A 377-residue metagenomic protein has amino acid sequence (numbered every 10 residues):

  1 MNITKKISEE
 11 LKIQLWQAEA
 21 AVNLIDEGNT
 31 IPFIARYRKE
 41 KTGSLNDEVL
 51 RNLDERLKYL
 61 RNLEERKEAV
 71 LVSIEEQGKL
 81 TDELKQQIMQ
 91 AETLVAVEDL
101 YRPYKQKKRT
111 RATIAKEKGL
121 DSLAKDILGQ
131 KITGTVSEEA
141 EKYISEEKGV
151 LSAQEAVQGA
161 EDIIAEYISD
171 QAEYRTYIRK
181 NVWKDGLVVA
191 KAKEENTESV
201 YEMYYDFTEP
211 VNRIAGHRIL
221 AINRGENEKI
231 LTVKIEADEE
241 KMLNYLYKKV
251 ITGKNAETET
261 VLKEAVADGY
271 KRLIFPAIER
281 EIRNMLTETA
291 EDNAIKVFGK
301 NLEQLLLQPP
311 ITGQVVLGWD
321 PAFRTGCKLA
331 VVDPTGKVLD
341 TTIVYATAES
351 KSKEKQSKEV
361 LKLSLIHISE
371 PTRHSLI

Functional and structural regions predicted by a protein language model:
M1-E19, D26: Generic start-of-chain signal for non-secretory N-termini
I7, I34, I368: Short alpha-helical "recognition helix" segments of helix-turn-helix
W16-A18, V22-Y37, K41-E48: N-terminal cofactor/phosphate-binding cores enriched in small/glycine residues, especially glycine-rich loops such as
V22, K41-T42, L286-E291, R373: Conserved short loop/turn motifs at secondary-structure junctions
I25-G28, K41, L57-L60, Y104-K105 (+2 more regions): The DNA-recognition helices of helix-turn-helix-type DNA-binding domains
S44, L53-R56: Short, small/acidic-rich helices and loops at N termini and domain boundaries of DNA replication/processing enzymes
V49-N52, Y59, L63-G318, R324-L365 (+1 more regions): Duplex nucleic acid-engaging cores and interfaces of nucleic-acid transaction enzymes
E370-T372, L376-I377: Positively charged, low-complexity/disordered segments
